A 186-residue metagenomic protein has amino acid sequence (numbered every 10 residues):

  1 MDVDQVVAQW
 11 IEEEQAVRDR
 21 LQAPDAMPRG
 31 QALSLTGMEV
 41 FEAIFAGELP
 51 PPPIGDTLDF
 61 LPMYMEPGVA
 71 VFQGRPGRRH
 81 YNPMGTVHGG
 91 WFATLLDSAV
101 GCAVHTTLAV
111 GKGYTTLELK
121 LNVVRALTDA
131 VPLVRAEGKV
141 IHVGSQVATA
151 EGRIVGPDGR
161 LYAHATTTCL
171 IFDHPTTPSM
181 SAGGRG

Functional and structural regions predicted by a protein language model:
M1-G186: Terminal targeting signals and extreme-terminal segments of soluble enzymes
